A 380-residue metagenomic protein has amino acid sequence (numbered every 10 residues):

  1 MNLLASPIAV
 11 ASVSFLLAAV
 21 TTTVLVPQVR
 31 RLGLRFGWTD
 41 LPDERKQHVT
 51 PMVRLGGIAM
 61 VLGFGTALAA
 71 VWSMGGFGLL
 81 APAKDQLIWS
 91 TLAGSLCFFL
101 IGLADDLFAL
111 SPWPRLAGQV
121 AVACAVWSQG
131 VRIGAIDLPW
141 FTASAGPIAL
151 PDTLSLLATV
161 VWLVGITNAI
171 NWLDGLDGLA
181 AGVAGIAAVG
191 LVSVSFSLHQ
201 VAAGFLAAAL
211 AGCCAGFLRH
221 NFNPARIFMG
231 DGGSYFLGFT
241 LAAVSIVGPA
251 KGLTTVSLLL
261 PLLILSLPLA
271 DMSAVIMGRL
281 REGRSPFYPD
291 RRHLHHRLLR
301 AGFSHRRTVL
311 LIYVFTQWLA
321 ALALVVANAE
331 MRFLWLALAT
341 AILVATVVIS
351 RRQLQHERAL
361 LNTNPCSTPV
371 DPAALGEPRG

Functional and structural regions predicted by a protein language model:
N2-M272: "…together with the soluble PPM/PP2C metallo-phosphatase catalytic core" -> "…together with the soluble PPM/PP2C
Q28-L32, V348-T363: Membrane-interface capping segments at transmembrane-helix boundaries
Q28-V53, A274-R306: Cytosolic, membrane-interface loops and tails of multi-pass inner-membrane proteins
C213, F239, A301-L322: Hydrophobic membrane-spanning alpha-helices of multi-pass integral membrane proteins
V247-T254, L336-E357: N-terminal hydrophobic signal/anchor transmembrane helix of membrane proteins
R291, R358-G376: Short, highly charged, low-complexity non-transmembrane loops/tails of multi-pass membrane proteins
A320-L338: Extracellular/periplasmic helix-loop-helix junctions in multi-pass membrane proteins
